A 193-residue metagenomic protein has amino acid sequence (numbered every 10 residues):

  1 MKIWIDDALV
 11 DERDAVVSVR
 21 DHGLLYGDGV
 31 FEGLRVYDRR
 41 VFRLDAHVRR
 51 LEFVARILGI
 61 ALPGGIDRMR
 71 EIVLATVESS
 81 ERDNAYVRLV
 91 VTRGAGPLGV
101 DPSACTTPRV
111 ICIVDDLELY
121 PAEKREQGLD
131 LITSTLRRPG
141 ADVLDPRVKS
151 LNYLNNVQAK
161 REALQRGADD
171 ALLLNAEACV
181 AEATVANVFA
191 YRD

Functional and structural regions predicted by a protein language model:
M1-L172, A176-C179: Conserved alpha/beta cores of soluble small-molecule-handling proteins
A171-L172, C179-D193: Glycine- and Gly-Pro-enriched alpha-helical subdomains that act as flexible, kink-prone "lid/hinge" or packing modules
